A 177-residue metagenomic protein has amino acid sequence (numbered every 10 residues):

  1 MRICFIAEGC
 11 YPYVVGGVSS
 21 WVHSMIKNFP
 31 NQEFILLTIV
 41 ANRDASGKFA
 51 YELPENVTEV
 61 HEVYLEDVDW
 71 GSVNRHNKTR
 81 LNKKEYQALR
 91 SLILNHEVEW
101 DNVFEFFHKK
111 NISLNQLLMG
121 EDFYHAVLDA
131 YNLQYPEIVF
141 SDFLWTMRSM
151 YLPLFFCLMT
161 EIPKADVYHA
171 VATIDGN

Functional and structural regions predicted by a protein language model:
M1-M119: N-terminal subdomain of nucleotide-sugar transferases
R2-F5, G9, R148, T160-K164: General secondary-structure edge motif
P12-V14, L144-R148, V167-H169: Short, flexible loop segments at the rims of nucleotide/cofactor-binding pockets, characterized by
V22, D175-G176: Short, well-ordered alpha-helical microsegments
H96-I162: Long, low-complexity, polar/charged, intrinsically disordered or flexibly structured peripheral segments
M159-D175: Short N-terminal targeting/anchoring amphipathic segment
